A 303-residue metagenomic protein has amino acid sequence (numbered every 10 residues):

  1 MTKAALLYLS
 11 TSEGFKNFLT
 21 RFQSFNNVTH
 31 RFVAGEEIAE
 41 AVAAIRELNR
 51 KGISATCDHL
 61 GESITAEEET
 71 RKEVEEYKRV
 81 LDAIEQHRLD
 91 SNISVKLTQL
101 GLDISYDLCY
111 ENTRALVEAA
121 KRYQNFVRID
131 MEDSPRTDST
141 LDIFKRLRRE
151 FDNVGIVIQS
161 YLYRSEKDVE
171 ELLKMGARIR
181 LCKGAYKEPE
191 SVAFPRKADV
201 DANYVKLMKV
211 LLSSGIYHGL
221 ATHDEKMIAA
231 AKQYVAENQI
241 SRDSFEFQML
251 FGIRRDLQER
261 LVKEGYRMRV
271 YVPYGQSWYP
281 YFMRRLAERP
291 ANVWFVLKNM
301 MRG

Functional and structural regions predicted by a protein language model:
M1-G303: Positively charged, amphipathic and often flexible ligand-engagement surfaces
